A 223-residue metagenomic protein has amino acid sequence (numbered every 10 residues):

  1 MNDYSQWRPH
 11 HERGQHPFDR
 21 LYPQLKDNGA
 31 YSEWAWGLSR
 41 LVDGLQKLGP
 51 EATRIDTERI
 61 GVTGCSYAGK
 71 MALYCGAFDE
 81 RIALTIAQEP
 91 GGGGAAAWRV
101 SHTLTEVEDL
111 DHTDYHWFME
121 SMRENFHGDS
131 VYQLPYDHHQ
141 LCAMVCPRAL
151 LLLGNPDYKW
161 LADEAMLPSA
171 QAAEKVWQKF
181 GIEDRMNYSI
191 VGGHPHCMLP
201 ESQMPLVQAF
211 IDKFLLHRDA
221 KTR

Functional and structural regions predicted by a protein language model:
M1-T57, G94, W98-V100: Cap/lid segment of the alpha/beta-hydrolase catalytic domain
N2-S5, Y67-G69, G91-G93, P156-K159 (+1 more regions): Solvent-exposed loop/turn segments at secondary-structure junctions within structured extracellular/periplasmic domains
L25-S32, V62-T63, L73, G128-Y136 (+2 more regions): Alpha-helix capping and helix-loop boundary segments enriched in small/acidic/polar residues
E33-G44, V62-C65, A87, S121-N155 (+1 more regions): Extended catalytic-interface subdomain
S39-T105, S130: Primarily recognizes the serine-hydrolase "nucleophile elbow" in alpha/beta-hydrolase and SGNH/GDSL folds
P50, A87-L141, A162-A170, Q178-E183: Mobile cap/lid helix-loop segments that gate and shape the active-site cleft of serine hydrolases
C146-E164, G192-G193: Conserved strand-to-loop "acid loop" that flanks and positions the catalytic carboxylate
Q171-A172, V176-R223: C-terminal catalytic histidine-bearing segment of alpha/beta-hydrolase fold enzymes
